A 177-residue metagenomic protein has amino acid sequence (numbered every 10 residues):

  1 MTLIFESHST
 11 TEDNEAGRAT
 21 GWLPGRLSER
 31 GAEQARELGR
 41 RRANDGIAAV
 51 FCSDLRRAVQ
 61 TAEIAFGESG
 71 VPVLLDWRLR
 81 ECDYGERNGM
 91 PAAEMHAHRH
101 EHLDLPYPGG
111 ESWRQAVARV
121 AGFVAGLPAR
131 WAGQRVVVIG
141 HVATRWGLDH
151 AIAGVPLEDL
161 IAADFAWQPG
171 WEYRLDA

Functional and structural regions predicted by a protein language model:
T2-S69, E111: Active-site-proximal alpha-helix that buttresses catalytic centers in soluble enzyme cores
L3, Q134-V142: Generic beta-sheet signal
I4, F51, L74-D76, R174: General small-molecule cofactor/ligand-binding pocket signal
T11, T144-R145: Short active-site segment of divalent metal-dependent hydrolases/proteases that encodes the spacing between
G25, G67-G122, I161-A162: Phosphate-handling substructures
A43-G46, L127-Q134: Glycine-rich phosphate-binding loop signature in dinucleotide/nucleotide-binding domains
C52-S53, A118, I139-G140: Short beta-strand scaffold positions
A153-A177: Domain-level recognition of soluble alpha/beta enzyme cores, biased toward histidine phosphatases/phosphomutases
